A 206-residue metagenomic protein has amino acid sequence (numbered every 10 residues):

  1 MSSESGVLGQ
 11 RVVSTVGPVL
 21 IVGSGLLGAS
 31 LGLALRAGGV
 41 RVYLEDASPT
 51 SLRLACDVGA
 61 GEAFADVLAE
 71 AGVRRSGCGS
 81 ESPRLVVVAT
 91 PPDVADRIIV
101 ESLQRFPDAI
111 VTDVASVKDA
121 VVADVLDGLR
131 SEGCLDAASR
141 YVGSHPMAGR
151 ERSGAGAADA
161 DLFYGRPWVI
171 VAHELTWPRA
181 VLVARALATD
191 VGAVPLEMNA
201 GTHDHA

Functional and structural regions predicted by a protein language model:
S2-A63, G72-G77: NAD(P)+-binding Rossmann beta1-loop-alpha1 motif at the extreme N-terminus of oxidoreductases
T15-P18, P83, D108, G165: Phosphate-coordination loops involved in phosphoryl transfer and adenosine-cofactor binding
P18, R41, R140, P167 (+1 more regions): Residues at the starts of beta-strands that form the adenosine-phosphate
L20-I21, V88, I170: Hydrophobic Val/Ile/Leu positions in short beta-strands of Rossmann-like dinucleotide-binding domains
L68-T112: Rossmann-like NAD(P)-binding element
I98-G156: Rossmann-like NAD(P)(H) cofactor-binding subdomain of soluble oxidoreductases
L162-A206: Internal alpha-helical scaffold of NAD(P)-dependent oxidoreductase catalytic cores
